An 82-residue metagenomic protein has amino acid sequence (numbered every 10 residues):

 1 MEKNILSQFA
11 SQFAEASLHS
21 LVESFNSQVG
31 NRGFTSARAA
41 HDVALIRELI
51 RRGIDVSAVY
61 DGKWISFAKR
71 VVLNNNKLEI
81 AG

Functional and structural regions predicted by a protein language model:
M1-G82: Extended, charge-rich alpha-helical interface modules
